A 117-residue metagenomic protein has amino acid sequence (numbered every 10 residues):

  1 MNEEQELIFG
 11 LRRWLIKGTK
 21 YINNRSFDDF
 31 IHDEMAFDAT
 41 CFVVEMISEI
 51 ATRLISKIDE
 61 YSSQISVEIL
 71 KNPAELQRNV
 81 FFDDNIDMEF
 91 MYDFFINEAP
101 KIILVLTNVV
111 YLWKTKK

Functional and structural regions predicted by a protein language model:
M1-K117: Solvent-exposed interaction patches of small proteins and small membrane subunits
